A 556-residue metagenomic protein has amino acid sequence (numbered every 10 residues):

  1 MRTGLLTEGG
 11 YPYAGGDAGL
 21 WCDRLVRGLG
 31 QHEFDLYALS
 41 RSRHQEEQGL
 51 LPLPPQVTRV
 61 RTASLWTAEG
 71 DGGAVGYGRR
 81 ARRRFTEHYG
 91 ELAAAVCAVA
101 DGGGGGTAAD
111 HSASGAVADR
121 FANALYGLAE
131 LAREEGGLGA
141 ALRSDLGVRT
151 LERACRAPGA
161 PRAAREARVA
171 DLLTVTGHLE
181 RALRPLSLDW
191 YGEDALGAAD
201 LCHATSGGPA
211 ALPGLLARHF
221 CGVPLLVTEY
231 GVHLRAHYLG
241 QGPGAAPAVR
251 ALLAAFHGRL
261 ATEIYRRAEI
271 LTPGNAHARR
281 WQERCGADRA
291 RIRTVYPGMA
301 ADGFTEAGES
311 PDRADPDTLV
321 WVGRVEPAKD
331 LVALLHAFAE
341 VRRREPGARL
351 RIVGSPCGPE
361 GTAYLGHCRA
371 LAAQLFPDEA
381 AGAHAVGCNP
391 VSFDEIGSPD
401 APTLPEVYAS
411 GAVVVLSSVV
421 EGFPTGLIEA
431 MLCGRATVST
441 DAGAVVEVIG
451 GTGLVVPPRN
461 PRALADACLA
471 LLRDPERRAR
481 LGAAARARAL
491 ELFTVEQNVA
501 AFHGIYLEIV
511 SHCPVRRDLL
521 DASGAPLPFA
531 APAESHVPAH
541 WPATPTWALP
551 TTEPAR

Functional and structural regions predicted by a protein language model:
E152-P185, A251-E306, R313: Donor nucleotide-sugar binding/catalytic pocket of nucleotide-sugar-dependent glycosyltransferases
G303-R342, R349-P356: Conserved donor-binding/catalytic core segment of Leloir-type glycosyltransferases
L365-P399: Nucleotide-activated donor-binding/catalytic signature segment of Leloir-type glycosyltransferases, i.e., the conserved
P405-G411: Short alpha-helical donor nucleotide-sugar binding micro-motif in glycosyltransferases
V419: Aromatic "clamp/platform" in nucleotide-sugar-dependent glycosyltransferases that forms part of the donor/acceptor
A436-S439: Short hydrophobic beta-strand element within catalytic cores of glycosyltransferases and related nucleotide-activated
L454-P461, A470-E476: Conserved acidic donor-binding segment of nucleotide-sugar-dependent glycosyltransferases
A463, R477-L492, N498-E508, D518-A522: A short, well-ordered alpha-helix in the C-terminal region of glycosyltransferases
